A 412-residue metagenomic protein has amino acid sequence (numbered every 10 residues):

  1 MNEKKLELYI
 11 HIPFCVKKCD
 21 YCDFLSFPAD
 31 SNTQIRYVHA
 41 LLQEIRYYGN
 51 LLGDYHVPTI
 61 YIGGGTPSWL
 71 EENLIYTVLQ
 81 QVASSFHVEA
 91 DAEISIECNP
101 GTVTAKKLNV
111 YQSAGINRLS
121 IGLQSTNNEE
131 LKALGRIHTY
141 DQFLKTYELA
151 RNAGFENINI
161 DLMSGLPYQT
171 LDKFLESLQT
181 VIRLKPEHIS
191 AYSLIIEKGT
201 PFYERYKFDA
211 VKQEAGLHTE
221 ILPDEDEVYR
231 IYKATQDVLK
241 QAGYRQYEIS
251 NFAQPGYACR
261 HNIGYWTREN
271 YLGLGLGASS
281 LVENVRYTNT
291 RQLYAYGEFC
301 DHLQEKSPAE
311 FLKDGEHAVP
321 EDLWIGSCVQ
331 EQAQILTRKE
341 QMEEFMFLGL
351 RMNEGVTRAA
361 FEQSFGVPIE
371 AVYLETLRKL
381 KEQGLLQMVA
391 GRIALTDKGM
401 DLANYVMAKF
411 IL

Functional and structural regions predicted by a protein language model:
E3-K5, S26-N50, Y55-V367: C-terminal scaffold of the Radical SAM
L8-H11: Short active-site neighborhood of thiol/selenol oxidoreductases, capturing the structured segment around
P13-S26: Local cysteine-cluster metal-coordination motifs and their immediate loop/turn environment, predominantly Fe-S cluster
V367-K381: Short amphipathic alpha-helical interaction segments
K381-G391: A short, conserved structural fragment
R392-T396: Minor-groove-contacting beta-hairpin "wing" of winged helix-turn-helix DNA-binding domains
K398-L412: Short, amphipathic alpha-helical interaction segments positioned at domain boundaries
